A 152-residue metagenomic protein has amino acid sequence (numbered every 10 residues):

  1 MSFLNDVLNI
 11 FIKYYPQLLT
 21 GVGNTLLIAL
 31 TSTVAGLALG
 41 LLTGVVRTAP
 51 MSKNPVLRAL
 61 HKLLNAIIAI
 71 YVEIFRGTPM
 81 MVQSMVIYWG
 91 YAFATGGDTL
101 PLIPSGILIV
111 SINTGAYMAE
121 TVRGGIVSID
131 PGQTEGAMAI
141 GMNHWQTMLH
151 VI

Functional and structural regions predicted by a protein language model:
M1-I152: Transmembrane alpha-helices and adjacent helix-loop boundaries
